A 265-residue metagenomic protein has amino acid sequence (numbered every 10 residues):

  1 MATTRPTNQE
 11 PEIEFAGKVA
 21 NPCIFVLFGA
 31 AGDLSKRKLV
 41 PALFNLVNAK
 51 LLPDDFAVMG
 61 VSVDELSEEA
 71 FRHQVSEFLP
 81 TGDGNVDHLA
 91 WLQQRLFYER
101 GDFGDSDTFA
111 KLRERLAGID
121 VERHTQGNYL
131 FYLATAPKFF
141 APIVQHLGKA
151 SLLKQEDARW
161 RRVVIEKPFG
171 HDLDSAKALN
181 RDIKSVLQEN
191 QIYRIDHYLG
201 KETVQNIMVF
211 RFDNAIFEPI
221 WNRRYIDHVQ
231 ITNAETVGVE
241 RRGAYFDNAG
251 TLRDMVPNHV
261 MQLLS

Functional and structural regions predicted by a protein language model:
M1-I165, F169-S265: Secretory/organelle targeting and membrane-embedding segments
